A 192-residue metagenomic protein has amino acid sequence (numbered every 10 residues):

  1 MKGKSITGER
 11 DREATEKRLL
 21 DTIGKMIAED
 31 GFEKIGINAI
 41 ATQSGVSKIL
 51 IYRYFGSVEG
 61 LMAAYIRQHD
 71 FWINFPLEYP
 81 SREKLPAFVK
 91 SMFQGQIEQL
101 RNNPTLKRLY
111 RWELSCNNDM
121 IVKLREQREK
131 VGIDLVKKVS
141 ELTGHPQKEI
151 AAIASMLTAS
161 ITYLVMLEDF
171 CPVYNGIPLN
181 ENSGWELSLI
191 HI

Functional and structural regions predicted by a protein language model:
M1-A14: N-terminal intrinsically disordered/low-complexity leader segments
R18, T22-G60, A64: Helix-turn-helix
A63-M92, G132-K138: Amphipathic alpha-helical linker/stalk segments
I66, L100-V122, L167-Y174: Amphipathic alpha-helical segments used for helix-helix packing
I73-Y79, N118-G144, A151-A152: Amphipathic alpha-helical packing segments from all-alpha helical-bundle domains
L77-N102, L106, L142-A154: Hydrophobic alpha-helical connector segments
E98, A154-P178: Amphipathic C-terminal alpha-helical segment
I190-I192: Conserved small/polar residues in nucleotide/adenosyl-binding loops
